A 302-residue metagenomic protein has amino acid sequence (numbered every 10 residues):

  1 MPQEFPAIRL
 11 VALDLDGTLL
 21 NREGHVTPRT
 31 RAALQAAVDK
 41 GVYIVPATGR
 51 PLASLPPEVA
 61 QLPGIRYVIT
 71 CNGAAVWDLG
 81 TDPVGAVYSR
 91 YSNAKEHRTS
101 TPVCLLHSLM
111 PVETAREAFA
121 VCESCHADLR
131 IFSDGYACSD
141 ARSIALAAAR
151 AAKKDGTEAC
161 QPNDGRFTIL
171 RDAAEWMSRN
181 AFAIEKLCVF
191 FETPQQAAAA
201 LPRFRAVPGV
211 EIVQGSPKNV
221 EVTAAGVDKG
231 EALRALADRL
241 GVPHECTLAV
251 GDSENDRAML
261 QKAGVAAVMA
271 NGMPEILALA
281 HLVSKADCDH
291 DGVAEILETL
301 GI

Functional and structural regions predicted by a protein language model:
P2-L10, V26-T27, V220-I302: Mg2+-dependent phosphoryl-transfer enzymes with acidic/Ser/Thr/Gly-rich catalytic loops
A7-E23, A118, L260: Asp-based phosphoryl-transfer active-site loop
P28-A152: Active-site phosphate-binding/coordination module
G41-V45, G64-R66, K186, E245-C246 (+2 more regions): Short active-site oxyanion
L52-P56, A197, G230, D256-R257: Short, well-ordered alpha-helical microsegments
L62-G64, C71-N72, V207-P208, K262-A263 (+1 more regions): Short, structured coil segments at secondary-structure junctions
R66-C71, A151, I212-V213, A266-A270 (+1 more regions): Short hydrophobic/aromatic-enriched beta-strand-loop microsegments
V121, C125-D128, F132-V250: Conserved acidic, metal-coordinating active-site core of Asp-based, Mg2+-dependent phosphoryl-transfer enzymes
